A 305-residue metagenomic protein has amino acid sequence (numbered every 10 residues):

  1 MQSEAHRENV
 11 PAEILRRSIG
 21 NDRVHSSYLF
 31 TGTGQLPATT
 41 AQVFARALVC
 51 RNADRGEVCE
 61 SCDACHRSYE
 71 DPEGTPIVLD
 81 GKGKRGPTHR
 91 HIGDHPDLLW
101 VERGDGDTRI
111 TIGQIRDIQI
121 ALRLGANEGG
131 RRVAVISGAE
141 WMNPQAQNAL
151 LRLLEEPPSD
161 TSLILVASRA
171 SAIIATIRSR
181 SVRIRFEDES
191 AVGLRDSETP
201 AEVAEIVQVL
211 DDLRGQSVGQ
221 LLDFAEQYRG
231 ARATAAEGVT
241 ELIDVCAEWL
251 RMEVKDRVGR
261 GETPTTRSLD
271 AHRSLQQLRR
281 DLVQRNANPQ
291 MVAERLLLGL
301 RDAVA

Functional and structural regions predicted by a protein language model:
M1-Q145: Clamp-loader machinery-focused feature within the broader ASCE/P-loop NTPase space
M1-R55, A64-R67, E156-A305: Charged, glycine-rich active-site and insertion segments that engage polyanionic ligands
I120, R152, S179: Conserved adenine-binding aromatic site and its adjacent loop/helix in ATP-hydrolyzing domains
R123, N148-S162: Conserved catalytic/switch belt of AAA+ P-loop NTPases
Q145, L153, T176: Residues that scaffold the ATP/ADP-binding catalytic core of kinase and kinase-like folds
